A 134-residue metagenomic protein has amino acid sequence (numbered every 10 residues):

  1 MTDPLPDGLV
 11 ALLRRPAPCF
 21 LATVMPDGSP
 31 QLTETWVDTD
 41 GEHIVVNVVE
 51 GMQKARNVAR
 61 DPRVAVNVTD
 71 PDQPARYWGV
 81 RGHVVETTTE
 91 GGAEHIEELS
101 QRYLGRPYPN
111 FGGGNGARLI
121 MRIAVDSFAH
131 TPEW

Functional and structural regions predicted by a protein language model:
M1-C19: Extreme N-terminal tail/first-helix region
D3-P4, A75-W134: Charged, gly/pro-rich active-site loop segments
L5-L9, K54, H95: Hydrophobic alpha-helical segments typical of transmembrane helices and their membrane-interface/capping positions
P16-E50, V66-V68, G79-V80: Short beta-strand segments
D27-S29, D70-P74, G113-N115: A short beta-turn/loop motif at secondary-structure boundaries
M52-K54, Q73: Short, surface-exposed beta-strand-loop junctions and turns on beta-sheet-rich folds
